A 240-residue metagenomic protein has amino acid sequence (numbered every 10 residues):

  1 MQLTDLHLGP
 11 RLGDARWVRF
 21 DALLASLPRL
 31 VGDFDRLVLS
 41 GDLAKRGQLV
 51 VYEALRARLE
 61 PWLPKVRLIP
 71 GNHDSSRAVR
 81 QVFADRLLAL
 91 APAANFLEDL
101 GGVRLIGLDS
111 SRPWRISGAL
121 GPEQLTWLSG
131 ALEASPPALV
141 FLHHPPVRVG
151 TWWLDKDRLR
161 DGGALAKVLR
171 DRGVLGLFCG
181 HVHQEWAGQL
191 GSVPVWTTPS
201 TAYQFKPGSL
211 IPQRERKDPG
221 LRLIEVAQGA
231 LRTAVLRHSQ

Functional and structural regions predicted by a protein language model:
M1-P10, G102-R112, L139-L142, V193-P199 (+1 more regions): Active-site-proximal beta-strand elements of phosphoester/diester hydrolases
M1-R58: N-terminal active-site segment of His-dependent metallophosphoesterases
G9-L12, K45-V50, N72-R80, P113-I116 (+3 more regions): Active-site environment of divalent metal-dependent phosphoester hydrolases
L12-D14, V18, K167-V168, W186-Q240: Binuclear metal-dependent phosphoesterase catalytic core
R16-W17, D85, W114, T151-R158 (+1 more regions): Short glycine-enriched, charge-decorated loop/helix-capping segments at active-site entrances that position
A25-R36, S117-W196, G220-R222, L231-R232: His/acidic metal-ligating clusters that form di-metal
L49-S129, A164-R170, G191, I211 (+1 more regions): Extended active-site neighborhood of metal-dependent phosphoesterases/phosphodiesterases
